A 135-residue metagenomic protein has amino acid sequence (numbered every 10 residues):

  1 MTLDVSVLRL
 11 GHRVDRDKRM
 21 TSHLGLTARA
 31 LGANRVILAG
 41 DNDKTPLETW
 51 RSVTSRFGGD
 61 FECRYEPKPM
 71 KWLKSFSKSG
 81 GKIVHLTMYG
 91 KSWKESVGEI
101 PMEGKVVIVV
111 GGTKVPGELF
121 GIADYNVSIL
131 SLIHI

Functional and structural regions predicted by a protein language model:
M1-Y89: RNA substrate-binding interface of SAM-dependent RNA methyltransferases
G90-I129: Long, charge-patterned amphipathic alpha-helical coiled-coil/hairpin "stalk" segments used as oligomerization
I133-I135: Conserved small/polar residues in nucleotide/adenosyl-binding loops
